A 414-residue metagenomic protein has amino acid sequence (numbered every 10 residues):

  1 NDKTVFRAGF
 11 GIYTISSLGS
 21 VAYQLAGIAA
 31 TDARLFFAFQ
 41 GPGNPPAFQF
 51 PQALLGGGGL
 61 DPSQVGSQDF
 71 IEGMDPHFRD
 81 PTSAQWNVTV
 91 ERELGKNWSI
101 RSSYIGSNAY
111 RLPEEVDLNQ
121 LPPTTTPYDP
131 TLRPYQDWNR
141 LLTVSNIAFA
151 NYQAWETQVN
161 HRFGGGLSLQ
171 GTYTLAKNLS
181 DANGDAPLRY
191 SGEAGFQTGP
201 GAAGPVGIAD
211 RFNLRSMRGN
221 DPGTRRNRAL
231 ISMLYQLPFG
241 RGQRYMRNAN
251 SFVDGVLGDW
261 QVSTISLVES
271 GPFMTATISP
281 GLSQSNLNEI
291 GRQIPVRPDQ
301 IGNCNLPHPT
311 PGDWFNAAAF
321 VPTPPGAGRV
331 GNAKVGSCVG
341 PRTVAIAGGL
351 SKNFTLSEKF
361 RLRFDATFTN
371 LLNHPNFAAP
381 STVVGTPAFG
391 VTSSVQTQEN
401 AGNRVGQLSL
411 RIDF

Functional and structural regions predicted by a protein language model:
N1-D32, R79, E93, R228 (+1 more regions): Structural signature of Gram-negative outer-membrane beta-barrels, strongest in the C-terminal barrel of TonB-dependent
K3, G56, L60, V65-W86 (+1 more regions): Short, solvent-exposed micro-motifs at the edges of structured domains
T4, G27, G41-L54, G58 (+1 more regions): Core nucleotidyl-transferase/polymerase catalytic module
G19-A22, A38, L282: Amphipathic, positively biased hydrophobic alpha-helical segments used for protein targeting and membrane insertion
L25-D32, P46, Q52, R228 (+2 more regions): Residue-level detector of intrinsically disordered, flexible termini and proteolytic processing junctions
A29-A38, G192-T198: Acidic, His- and aromatic-enriched active-site or binding-groove loops in soluble protein domains that engage sugars
D32-Q49, E114-L118, D210-M217: N-terminal short leaders/motifs
